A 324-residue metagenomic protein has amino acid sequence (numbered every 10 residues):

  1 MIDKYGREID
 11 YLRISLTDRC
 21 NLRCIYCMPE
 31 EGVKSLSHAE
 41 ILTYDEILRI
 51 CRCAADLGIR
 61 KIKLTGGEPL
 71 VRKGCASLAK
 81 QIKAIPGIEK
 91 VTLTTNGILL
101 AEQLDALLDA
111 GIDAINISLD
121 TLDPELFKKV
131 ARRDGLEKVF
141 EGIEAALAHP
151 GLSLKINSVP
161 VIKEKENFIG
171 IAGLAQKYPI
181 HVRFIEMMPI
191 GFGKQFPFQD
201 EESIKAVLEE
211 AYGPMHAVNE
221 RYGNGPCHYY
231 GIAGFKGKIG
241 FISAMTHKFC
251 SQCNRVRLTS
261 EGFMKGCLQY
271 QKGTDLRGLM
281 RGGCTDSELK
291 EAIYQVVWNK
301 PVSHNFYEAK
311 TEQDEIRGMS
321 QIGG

Functional and structural regions predicted by a protein language model:
M1-Y11, Q176-K177, M187-G324: Auxiliary Fe-S-binding modules of radical SAM enzymes
K4-Y44: Canonical Radical SAM [4Fe-4S] cluster-binding loop centered on the CxxxCxxC motif and its immediate flanking residues
L16, C20, L64, L93 (+1 more regions): Conserved, mostly hydrophobic/aromatic
D18-C20, M28-E31, L119-T121, E186 (+1 more regions): Short, small-residue-rich loop/turn micro-motifs
L22, P124-E125, K248, T274: Glycine-centered loop/turn positions within well-structured domains that cap or flank conserved ligand/cofactor-binding
R23, C27, R72, E125 (+3 more regions): Residues that scaffold the ATP/ADP-binding catalytic core of kinase and kinase-like folds
G32-S37, D123-V130, I190-Q195, D275-L276: A short acidic, helix-capping loop that chelates divalent metal ions and anchors anionic groups
I41-L64, V71-I185: Radical SAM/AdoMet-radical enzyme domain recognition
